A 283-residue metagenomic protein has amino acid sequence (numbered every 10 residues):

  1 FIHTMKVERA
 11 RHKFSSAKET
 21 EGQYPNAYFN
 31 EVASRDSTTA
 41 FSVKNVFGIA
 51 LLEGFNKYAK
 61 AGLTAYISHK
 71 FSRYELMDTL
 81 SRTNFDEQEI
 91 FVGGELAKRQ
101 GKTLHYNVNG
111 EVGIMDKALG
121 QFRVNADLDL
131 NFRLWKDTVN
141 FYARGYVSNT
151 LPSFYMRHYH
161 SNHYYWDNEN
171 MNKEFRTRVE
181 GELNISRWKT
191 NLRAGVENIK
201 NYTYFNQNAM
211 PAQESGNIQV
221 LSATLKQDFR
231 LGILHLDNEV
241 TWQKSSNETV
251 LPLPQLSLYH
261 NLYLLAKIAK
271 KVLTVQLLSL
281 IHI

Functional and structural regions predicted by a protein language model:
I2-E19, F29-H282: Exposed, low-structure sequence patches enriched in small/polar residues
P25-A27: N-terminal low-complexity tails
